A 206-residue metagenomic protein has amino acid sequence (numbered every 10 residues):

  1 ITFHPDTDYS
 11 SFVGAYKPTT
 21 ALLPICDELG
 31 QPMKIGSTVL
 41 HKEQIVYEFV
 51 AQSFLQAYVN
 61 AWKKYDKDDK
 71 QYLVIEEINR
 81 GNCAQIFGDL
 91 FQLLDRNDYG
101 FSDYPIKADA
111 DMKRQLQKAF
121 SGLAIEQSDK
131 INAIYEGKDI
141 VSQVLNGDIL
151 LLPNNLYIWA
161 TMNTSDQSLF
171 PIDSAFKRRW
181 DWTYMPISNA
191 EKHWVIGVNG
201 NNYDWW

Functional and structural regions predicted by a protein language model:
I1-W206: C-terminal regulatory/interaction module of P-loop NTP-utilizing enzymes
